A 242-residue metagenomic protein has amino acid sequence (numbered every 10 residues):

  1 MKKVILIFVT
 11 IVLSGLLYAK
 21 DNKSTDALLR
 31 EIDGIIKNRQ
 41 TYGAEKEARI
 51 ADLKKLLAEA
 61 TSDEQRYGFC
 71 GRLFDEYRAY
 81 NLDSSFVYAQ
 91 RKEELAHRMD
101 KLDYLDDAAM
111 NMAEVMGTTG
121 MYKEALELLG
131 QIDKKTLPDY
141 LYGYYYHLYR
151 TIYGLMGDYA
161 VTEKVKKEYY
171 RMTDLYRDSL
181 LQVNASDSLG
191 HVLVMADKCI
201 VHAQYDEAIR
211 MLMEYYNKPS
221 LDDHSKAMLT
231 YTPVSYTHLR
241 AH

Functional and structural regions predicted by a protein language model:
M1-I35, Y149: Bacterial Sec-dependent N-terminal signal peptides
K20-R72: N-terminal leader/linker segments that initiate helical-solenoid repeat arrays
Q40-D52, A79-Q90, T118-L129, E163-L175 (+1 more regions): Helix-turn-helix repeat elements of alpha-solenoid scaffolds
K54-L141: Post-signal peptide N-terminal segment of secreted/secretory-pathway proteins
D75-E76, V115, I152, K198 (+1 more regions): Residue-level signature for tetratricopeptide repeat
T237-H242: Conserved small/polar residues in nucleotide/adenosyl-binding loops
